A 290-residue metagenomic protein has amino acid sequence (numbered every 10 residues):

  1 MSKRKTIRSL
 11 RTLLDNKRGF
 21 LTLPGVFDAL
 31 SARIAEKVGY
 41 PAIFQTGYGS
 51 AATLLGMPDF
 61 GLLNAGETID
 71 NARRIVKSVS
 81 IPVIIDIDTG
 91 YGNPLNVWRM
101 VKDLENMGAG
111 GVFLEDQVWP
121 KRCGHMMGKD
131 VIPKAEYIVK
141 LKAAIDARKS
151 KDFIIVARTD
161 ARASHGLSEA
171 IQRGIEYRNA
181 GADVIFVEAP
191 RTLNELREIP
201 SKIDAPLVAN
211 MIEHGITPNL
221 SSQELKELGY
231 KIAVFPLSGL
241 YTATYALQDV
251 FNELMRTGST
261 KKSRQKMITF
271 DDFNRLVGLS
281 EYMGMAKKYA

Functional and structural regions predicted by a protein language model:
S2-F235, Y241-E253, K288-A290: Alpha/beta enzyme core
L254-A290: Flexible C-terminal active-site loop/helix
